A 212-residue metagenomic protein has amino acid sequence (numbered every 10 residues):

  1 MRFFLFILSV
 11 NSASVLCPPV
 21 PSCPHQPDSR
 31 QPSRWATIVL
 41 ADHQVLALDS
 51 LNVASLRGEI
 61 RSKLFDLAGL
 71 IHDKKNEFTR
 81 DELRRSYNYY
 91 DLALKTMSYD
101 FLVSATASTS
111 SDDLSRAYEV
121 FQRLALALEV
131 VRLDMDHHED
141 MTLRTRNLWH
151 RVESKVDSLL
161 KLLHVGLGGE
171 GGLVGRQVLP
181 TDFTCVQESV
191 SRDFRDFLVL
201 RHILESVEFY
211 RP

Functional and structural regions predicted by a protein language model:
M1-A105: Leu/Val/Ala/Ile-rich N-terminal alpha-helices, chiefly Sec-type signal peptides and the beginnings
M1-F3, N11, V178, R192-R195: N-terminal functional modules and adjacent low-complexity/disordered segments of proteins
H43, L48, Y99-S108, D136 (+1 more regions): Short, charged/polar, low-complexity loop and linker segments that flank or interrupt alpha-helical bundles
L46-D49, V53, I60, S110-A117 (+1 more regions): Amphipathic alpha-helical protein-protein interaction segments
R61-L64, A68, Y118-A125, E153 (+3 more regions): Generic structural concept
D91-R176: Extended amphipathic alpha-helical interaction segments
C185-P212: A cross-kingdom marker for long, charged
